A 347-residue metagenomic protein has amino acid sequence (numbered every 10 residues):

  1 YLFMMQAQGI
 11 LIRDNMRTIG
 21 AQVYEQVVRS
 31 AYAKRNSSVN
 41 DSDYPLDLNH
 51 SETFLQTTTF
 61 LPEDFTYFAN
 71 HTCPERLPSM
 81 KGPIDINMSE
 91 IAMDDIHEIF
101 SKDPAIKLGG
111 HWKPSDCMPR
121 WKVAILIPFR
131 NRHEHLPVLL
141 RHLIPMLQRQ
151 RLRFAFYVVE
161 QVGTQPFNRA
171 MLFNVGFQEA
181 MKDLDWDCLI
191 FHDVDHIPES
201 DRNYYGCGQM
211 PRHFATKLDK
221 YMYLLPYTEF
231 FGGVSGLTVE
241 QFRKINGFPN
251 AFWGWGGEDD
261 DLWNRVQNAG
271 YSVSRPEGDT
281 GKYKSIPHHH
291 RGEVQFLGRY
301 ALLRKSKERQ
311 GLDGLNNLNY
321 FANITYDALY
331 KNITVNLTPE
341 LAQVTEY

Functional and structural regions predicted by a protein language model:
Y1-C73, L77-I96, A251-G254, D260-Y347: C-terminal catalytic/acceptor-binding lobe
F3, Q8, W121-H135, L139: Hydrophobic transmembrane alpha-helices of multi-pass solute transporters/permeases
T72, D95, A124, H135-V138 (+3 more regions): Acidic, Ser/Thr-rich intrinsically disordered and amphipathic helical segments
D103-S115: A short, compositionally biased domain-edge/stem linker segment
P114-R120, R132, L139-R153: Short, acidic, metal-binding catalytic loop of nucleotide-sugar glycosyltransferases
P119, N131-H135, E160-P166, V194-I197: A conserved acidic beta->alpha catalytic loop
W121-I127, L143, A155-V158, G176: Hydrophobic targeting segments
T164, N168-A170, F177-E179, C188-H192 (+1 more regions): Conserved catalytic core of nucleotide-sugar-dependent glycosyltransferases
